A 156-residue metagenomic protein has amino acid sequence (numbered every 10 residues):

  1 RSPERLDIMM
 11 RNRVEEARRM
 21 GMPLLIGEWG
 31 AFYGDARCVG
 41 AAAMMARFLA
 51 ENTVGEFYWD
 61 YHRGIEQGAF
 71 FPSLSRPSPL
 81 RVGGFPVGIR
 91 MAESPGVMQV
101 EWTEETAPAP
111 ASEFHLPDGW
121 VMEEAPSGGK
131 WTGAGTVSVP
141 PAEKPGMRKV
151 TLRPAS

Functional and structural regions predicted by a protein language model:
R1-N52: Extracellular glycoside hydrolase catalytic/binding regions
A36-G128, V139-A155: Aromatic-rich peripheral "rim/lid" segments of glycoside hydrolase catalytic domains that contact and position glycan
G129-G133: Short beta-strand segments within Ig-like beta-sandwich modules, predominantly Fibronectin type-III
G135-V137: Short strand-edge motifs at loop-to-beta-strand transitions and within beta-strands of extracellular beta-rich domains
